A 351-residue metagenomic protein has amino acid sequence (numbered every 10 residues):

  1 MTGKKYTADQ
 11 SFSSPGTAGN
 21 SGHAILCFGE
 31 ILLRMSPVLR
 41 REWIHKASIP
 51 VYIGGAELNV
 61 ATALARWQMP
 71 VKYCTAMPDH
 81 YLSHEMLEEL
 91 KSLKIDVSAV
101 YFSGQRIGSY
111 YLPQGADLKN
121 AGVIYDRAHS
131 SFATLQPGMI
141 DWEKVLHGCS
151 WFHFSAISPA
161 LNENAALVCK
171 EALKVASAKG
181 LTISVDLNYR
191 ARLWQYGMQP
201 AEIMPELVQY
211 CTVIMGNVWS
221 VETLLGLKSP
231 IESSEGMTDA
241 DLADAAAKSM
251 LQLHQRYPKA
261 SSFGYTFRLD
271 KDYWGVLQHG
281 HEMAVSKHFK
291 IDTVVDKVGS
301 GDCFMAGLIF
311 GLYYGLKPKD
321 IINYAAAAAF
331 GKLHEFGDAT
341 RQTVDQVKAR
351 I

Functional and structural regions predicted by a protein language model:
T2-I95, D117, Q136-P137, T293-K297: Glycine-rich phosphate/adenosyl-contacting loop at the front of the ribokinase-like
P70-A156, V347-I351: Conserved N-terminal subdomain of the carbohydrate kinase-like
V71, V97, I183-V185, M215: Hydrophobic beta-strand scaffold residues
L167-G180, E202-Y210: Catalytic-core regions built around general acid/base machinery
G180-L187, L193: Short beta-strand/loop segments at the ligand-binding rim of alpha/beta enzyme cores
L193-G280: Conserved phosphate/ATP/ADP-binding segment of small-molecule kinases
H288-I351: Conserved post-catalytic alpha-helical subdomain immediately downstream of the catalytic base and nucleotide-binding
